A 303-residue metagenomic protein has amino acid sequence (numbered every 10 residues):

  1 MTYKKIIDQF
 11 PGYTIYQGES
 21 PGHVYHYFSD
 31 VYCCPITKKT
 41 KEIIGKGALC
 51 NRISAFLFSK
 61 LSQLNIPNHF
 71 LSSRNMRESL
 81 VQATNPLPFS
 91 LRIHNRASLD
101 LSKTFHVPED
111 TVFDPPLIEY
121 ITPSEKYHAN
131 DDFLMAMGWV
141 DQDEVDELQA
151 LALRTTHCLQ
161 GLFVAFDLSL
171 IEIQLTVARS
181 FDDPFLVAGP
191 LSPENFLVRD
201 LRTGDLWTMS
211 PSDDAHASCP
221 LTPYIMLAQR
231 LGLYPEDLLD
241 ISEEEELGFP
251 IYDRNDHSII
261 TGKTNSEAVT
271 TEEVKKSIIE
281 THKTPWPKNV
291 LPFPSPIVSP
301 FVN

Functional and structural regions predicted by a protein language model:
T2-I121, L231, E236-T270, V274-H282 (+3 more regions): Active-site loop/lid in soluble adenylation, ligation, and acyl-transfer enzymes
Y3, D143, R154, L170-I171 (+2 more regions): Structured DNA-binding interfaces in DNA transaction proteins
D30-C34, E125-Y127, P193: Short connector loops/turns at beta-strand edges and beta->alpha or beta->beta junctions
K38-A48, H128-L151: Short histidine-centered catalytic/ligand-binding loop motif
L71-M76, F163-R179: A short glycine-rich, hydrophobically flanked beta-strand micro-motif that places a catalytic Asp/Glu for divalent metal
V140-I171: A long amphipathic alpha-helix within ATP-dependent nucleotide-binding catalytic cores
T176-S212: Catalytic activation segment of kinase domains across protein kinase-like and atypical kinase folds
D200-E246: C-lobe/activation-segment region of protein kinase-like
